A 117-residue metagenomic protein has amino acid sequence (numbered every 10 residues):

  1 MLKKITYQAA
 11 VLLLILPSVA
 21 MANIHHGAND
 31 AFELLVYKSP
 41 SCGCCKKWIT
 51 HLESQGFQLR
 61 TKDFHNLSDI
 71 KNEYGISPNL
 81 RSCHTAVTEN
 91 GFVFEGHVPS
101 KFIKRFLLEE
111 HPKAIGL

Functional and structural regions predicted by a protein language model:
M1-A9: Bacterial N-terminal signal peptides that target proteins for export
Q8-S18: Bacterial N-terminal signal peptides
A20-A22: Boundary at the C-terminal end of the N-terminal hydrophobic targeting segment
G27-Q55: Local sequence-structure signature of Cys/Sec-based thiol-disulfide redox active-site neighborhoods
V36, T61-D63: A structural preference for short, hydrophobic beta-strand core positions in alpha/beta folds
S41, W48, D63-N66, P99-I103: Stable alpha-helical elements in mature extracytoplasmic
F64-I76: Structural microenvironment flanking redox-active thiols in thiol-disulfide oxidoreductases
E73, N79-L117: Thiol/selenol-based redox catalytic cores and closely related redox-interacting motifs
